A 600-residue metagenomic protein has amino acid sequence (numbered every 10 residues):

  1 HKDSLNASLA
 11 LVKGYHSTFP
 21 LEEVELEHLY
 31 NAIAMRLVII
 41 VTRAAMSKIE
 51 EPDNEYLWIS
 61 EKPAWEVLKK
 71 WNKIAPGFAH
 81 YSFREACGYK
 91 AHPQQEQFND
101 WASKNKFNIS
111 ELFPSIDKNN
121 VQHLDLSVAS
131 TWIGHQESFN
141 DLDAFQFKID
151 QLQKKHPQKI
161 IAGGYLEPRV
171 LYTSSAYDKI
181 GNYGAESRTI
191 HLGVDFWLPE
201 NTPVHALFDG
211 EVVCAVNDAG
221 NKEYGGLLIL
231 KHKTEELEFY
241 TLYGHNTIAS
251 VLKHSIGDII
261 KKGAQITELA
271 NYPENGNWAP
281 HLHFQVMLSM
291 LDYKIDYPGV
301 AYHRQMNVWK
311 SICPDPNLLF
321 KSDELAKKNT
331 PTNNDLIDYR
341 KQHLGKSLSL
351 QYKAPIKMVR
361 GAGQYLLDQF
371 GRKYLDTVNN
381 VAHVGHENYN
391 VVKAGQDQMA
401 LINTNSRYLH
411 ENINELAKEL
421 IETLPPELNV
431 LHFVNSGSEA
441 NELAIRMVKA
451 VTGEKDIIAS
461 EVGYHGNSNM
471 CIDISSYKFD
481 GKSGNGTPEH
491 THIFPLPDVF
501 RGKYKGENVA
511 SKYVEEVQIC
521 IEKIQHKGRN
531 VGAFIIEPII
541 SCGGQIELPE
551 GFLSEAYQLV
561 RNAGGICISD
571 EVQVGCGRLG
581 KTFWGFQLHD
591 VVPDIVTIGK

Functional and structural regions predicted by a protein language model:
H1-F19, A34-P52: Active-site activation/catalytic loop segments of kinase-like enzymes and analogous catalytic loops in related
I39-P93: ATP/Mg2+ or Mg2+-diphosphate-binding catalytic cores that bind nucleotide phosphates or diphosphates via glycine-rich
F107-I133, L252-E274, P280-N329: Acidic, glycine-rich catalytic/binding loops that coordinate metals and/or anionic ligands
A206-S250: Zn2+-dependent peptidoglycan hydrolase active-site motif and core
T330-A362, N380, Y513: Active-site-adjacent loop/helix segments that line or gate small-molecule/cofactor pockets in enzymes
K373-E454: Glycine-rich loop-to-alpha-helix module at the N-terminal edge of alpha/beta enzyme cores
K418-A533: PLP-dependent aspartate aminotransferase-fold enzymes
F500, E537-E550, G564-L588: Conserved PLP phosphate-binding loop immediately N-terminal to the Schiff-base lysine helix in PLP-dependent enzymes
